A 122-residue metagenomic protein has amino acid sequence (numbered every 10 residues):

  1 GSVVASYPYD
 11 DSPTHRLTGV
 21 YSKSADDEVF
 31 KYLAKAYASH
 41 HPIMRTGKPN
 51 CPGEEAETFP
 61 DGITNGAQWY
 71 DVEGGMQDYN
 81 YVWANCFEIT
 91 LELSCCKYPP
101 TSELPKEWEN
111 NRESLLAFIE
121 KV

Functional and structural regions predicted by a protein language model:
G1-V122: Metallocarboxypeptidase
